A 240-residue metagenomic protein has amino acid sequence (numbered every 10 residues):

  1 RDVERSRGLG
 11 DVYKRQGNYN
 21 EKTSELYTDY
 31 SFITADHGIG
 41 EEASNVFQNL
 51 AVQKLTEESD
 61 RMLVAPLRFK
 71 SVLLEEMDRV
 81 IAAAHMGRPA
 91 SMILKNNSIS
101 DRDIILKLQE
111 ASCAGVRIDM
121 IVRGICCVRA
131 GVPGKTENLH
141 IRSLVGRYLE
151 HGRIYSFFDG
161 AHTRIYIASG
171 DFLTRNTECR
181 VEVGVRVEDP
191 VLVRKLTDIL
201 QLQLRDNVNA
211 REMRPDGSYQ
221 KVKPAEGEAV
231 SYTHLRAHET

Functional and structural regions predicted by a protein language model:
R1, D11-D78, T163-S169, L173-Y232: Signature of lipid phosphatidyltransferase scaffolds
D2-Y13, A237-E239: Single conserved hydrophobic/aromatic residue that forms the stacking wall/gate of nucleotide- or nucleobase-binding
P66-L204: Substrate-recognition/specificity elements adjacent to catalytic centers across diverse enzyme folds
V122, T233, T240: Ser/Thr-glycine-rich phosphate-binding loops at phosphate-binding pockets of nucleotides, nucleotide cofactors
